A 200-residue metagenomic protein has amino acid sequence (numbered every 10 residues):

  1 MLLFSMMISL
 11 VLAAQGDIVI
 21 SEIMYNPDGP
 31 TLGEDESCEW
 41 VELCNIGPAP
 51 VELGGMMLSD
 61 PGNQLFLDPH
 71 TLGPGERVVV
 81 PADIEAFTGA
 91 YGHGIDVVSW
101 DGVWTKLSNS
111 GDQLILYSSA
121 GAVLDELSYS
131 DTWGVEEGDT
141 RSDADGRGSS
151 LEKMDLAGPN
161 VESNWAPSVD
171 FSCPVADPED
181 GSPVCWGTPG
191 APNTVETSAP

Functional and structural regions predicted by a protein language model:
M1-L10: Bacterial N-terminal signal peptides
S9, L156, A166-C185: Acidic, Ser/Thr/Gly/Pro-rich low-complexity segments and short DxT(G/T)-type signature motifs
A13-E162, F171, W186-A191, E196-S198: Activation on beta-sandwich/Ig-like modules and their edge loops
